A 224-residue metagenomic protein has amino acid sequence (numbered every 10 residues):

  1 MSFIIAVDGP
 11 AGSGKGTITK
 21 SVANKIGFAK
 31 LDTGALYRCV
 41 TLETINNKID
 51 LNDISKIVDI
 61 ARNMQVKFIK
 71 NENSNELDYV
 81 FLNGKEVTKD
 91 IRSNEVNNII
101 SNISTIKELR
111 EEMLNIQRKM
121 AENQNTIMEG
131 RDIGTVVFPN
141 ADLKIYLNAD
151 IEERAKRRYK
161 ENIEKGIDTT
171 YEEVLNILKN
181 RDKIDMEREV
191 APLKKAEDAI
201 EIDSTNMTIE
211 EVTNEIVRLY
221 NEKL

Functional and structural regions predicted by a protein language model:
I5-V7: Hydrophobic anchor at the beta1->P-loop junction of P-loop NTPases
G12-S13: ATP-binding Walker
G16: Walker A/P-loop
N24-R92: N-terminal phosphate/diphosphate-binding loop that engages ATP/GTP or pyrophosphate donors across diverse enzyme folds
G34, G84, M113, I127 (+1 more regions): Residue-level signal for inorganic ion chemistry
T88-I100, T105-K165: ATP-dependent NMP and nucleoside kinases share a basic, alpha-helical "lid"
Q117-Q124, R131, V136, N140 (+1 more regions): Small-molecule kinase domains that catalyze NTP-dependent phosphoryl transfer to phosphate-bearing small molecules
